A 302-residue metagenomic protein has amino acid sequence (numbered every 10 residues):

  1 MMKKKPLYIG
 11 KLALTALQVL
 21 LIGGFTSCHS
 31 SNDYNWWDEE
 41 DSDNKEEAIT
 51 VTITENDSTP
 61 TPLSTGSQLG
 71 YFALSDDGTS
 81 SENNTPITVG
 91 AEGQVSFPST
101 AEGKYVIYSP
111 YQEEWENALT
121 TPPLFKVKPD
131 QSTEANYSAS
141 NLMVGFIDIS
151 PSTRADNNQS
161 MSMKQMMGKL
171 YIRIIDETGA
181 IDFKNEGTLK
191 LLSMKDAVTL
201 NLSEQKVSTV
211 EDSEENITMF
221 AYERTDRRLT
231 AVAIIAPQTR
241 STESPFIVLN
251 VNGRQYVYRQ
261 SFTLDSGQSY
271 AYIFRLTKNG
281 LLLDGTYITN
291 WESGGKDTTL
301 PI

Functional and structural regions predicted by a protein language model:
M2-L17: Bacterial N-terminal signal peptides that target proteins for export
G23-S27: C-terminal motif of bacterial Sec signal peptides marking the signal peptidase cleavage site
S30-F183, D265, T299-I302: Short, low-hydrophobicity acidic/polar segments
T100-K104, R240-F246: Extracellular Ig-like/FN3 beta-sandwich strand-entry sites
S150-D156, T225-L229, T242, D265-S269: Solvent-exposed, conformationally flexible loop/turn segments
R154, S162-Q165, K169-A233: Short helix-loop boundary/capping segments
S160-G168, A233-T239, F274-K278: Conserved "repeat-terminator" motif of extracellular CCP/Sushi domains
G253-I302: Hydrophilic extracytoplasmic domains
